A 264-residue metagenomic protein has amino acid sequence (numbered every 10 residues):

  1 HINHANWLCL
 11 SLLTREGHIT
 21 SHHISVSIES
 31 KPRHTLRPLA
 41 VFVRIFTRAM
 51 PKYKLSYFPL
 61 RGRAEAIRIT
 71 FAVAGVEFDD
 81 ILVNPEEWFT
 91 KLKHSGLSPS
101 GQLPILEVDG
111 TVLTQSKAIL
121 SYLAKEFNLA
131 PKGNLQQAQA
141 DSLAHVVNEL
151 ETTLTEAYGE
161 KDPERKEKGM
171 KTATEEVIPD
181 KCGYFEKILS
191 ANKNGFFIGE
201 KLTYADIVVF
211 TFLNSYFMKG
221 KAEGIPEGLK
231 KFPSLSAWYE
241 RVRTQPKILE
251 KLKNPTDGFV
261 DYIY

Functional and structural regions predicted by a protein language model:
S25-A49: Short, Lys/Arg-enriched N-terminal segments with co-localized hydrophobic residues within the first ~10-30 amino acids
F46-T172, E176-C182, A191-K193, F197 (+1 more regions): GST-like domain detector, emphasizing the conserved glutathione-binding G-site in the N-terminal thioredoxin-like
L129, K187-E200, A222, Q245-L252: Surface-exposed helix-capping loop/turn segments at secondary-structure junctions
A140, F197-E223, K231-S236: GST superfamily/GST-like fold recognition
E164-E167, T256-Y264: Carbohydrate-binding/catalytic loop surfaces
